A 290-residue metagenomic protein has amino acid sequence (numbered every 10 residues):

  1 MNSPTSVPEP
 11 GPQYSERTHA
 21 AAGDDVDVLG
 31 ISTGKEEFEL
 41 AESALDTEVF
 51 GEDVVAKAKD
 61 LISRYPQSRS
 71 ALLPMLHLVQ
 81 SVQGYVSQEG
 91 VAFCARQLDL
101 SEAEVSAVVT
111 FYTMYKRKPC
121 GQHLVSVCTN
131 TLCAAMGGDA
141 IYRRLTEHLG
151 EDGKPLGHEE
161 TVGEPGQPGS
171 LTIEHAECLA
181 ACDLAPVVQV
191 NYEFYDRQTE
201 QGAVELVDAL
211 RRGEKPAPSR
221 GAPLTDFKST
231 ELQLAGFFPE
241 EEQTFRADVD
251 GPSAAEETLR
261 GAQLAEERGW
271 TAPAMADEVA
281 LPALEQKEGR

Functional and structural regions predicted by a protein language model:
N2-R290: Signature of N-terminal electron-transfer/Fe-S-associated modules in redox systems
